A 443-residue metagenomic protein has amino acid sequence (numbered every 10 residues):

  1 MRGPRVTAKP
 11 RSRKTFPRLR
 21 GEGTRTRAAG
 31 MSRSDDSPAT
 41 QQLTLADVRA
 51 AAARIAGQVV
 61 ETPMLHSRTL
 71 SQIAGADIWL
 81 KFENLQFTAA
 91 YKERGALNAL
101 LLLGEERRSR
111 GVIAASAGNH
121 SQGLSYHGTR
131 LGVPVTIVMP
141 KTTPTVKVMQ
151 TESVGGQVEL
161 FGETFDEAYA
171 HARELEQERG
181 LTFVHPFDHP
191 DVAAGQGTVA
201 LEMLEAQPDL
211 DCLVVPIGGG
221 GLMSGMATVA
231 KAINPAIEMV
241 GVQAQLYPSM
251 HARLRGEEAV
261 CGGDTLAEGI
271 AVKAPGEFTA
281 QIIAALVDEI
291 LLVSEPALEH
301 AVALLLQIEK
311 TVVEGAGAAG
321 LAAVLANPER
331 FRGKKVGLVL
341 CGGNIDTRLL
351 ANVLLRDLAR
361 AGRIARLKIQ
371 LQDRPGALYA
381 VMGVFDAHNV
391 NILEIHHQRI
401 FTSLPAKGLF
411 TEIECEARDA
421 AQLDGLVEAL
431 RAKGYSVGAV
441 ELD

Functional and structural regions predicted by a protein language model:
M1, G21-E22: Glycine-biased, low-complexity coil/linker segments
R2-R5, R11-S12: Low-acidity, Ser/Thr- and Arg-rich intrinsically disordered low-complexity segments
V6-A8, E22, A28-A29, D35-D36: Acidic, Ala/Val/Gly-enriched low-complexity intrinsically disordered segments
M31-D443: PLP-dependent amino-acid enzyme catalytic core
